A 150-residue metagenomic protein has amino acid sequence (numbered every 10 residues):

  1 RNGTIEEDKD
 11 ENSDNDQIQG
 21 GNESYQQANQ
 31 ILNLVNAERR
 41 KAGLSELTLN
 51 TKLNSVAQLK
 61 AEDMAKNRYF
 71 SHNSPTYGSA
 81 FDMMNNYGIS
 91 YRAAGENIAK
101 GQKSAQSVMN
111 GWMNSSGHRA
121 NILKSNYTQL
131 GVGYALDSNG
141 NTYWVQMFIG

Functional and structural regions predicted by a protein language model:
R1-I5, G88, W112: Extended hydrophobic/Leu-rich segments
R1-S55, L59, K66-Y69, N126 (+2 more regions): N-terminal targeting leaders of exported, membrane, and organelle-targeted proteins
E46-T48, H72, R92, L130: A local structural micro-motif
S55-Q106, I122: Short, surface-exposed glycine/acidic/tryptophan-bearing loops
K100-G150: Disulfide-stabilized extracellular recognition modules
